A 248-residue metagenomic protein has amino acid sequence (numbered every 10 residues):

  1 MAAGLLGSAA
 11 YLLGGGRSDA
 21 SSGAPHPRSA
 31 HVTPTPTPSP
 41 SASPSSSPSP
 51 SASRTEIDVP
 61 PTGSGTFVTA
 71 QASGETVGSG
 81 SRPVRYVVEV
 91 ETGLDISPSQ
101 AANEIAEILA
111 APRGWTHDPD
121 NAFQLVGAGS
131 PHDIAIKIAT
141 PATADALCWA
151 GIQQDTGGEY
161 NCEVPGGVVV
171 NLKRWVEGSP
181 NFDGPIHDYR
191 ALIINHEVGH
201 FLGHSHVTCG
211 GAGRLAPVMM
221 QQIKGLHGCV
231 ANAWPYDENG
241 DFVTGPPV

Functional and structural regions predicted by a protein language model:
M1-P34, G158-Y160, V164-V169, W175-P180 (+1 more regions): Metalloprotease/metallohydrolase-associated module, dominated by Zn2+-dependent proteases
A9-P83: N-terminal low-complexity, Pro/Thr-rich disordered segments that flank secretion/membrane-targeting signals
G16-D19, D95-S99: Charge-rich, low-hydrophobicity low-complexity segments
P61, G80-R82, S130, V164 (+1 more regions): A short, polar/charged loop/turn motif at coil->beta-strand junctions and beta-hairpin connectors
G80-L94: Acidic/histidine-rich, surface-exposed loop or edge segments in extracytoplasmic proteins
T92-D95, P141-D145, R174-E177, G199-H200 (+2 more regions): Solvent-exposed loop/turn segments at secondary-structure junctions within structured extracellular/periplasmic domains
S99, N103, E107-D188: Metzincin-family zinc-dependent endopeptidase catalytic domain
H187-S205: Active-site recognition of the HExxH zinc-binding catalytic motif
